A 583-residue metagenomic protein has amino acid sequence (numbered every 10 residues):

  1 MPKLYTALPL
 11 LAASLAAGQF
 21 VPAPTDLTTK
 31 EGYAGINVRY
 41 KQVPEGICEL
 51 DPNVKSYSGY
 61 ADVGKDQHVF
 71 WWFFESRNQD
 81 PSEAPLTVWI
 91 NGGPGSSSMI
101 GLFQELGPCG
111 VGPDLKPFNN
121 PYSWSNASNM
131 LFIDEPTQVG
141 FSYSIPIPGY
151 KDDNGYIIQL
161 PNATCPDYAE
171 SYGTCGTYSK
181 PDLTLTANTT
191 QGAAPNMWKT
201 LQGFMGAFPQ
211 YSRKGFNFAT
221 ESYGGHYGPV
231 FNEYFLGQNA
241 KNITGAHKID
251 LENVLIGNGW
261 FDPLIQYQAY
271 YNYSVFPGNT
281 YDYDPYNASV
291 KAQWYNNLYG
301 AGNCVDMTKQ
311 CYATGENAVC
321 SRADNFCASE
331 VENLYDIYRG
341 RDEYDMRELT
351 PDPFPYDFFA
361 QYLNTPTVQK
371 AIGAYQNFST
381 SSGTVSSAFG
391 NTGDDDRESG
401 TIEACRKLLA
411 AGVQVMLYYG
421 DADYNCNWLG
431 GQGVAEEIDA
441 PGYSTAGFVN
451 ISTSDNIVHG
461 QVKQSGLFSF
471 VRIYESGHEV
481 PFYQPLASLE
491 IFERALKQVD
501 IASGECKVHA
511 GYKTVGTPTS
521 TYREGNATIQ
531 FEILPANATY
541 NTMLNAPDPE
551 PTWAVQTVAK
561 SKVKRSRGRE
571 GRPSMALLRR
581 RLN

Functional and structural regions predicted by a protein language model:
M1-F20, R569-N583: Fungal secretory targeting signals
A17-A84, S212, A219: Signal-peptide-cleavage-adjacent N-terminal segments of secreted and extracellular proteins
Q19-Y33, A84, I90, P94-Q104 (+11 more regions): Accessory cap/linker subdomain of secreted extracellular hydrolases
V63-Q67, D182-W198, Y223-P229, G393-R397 (+1 more regions): Phosphate/oxyanion-binding active-site loops and adjacent basic polyanion-contact surfaces
F73-E75, W198-M205, G228-N242, Q432-D439 (+1 more regions): Short, well-ordered amphipathic alpha-helices
G95-S97, N217-E233: Glycine-rich nucleophile elbow surrounding the catalytic serine of serine-hydrolase chemistry
G107-N126, A240-D250, D439-G466, K513-G525: Short mixed-charge
S476-Y483: Catalytic histidine-centered segment of alpha/beta-hydrolase-like enzymes
